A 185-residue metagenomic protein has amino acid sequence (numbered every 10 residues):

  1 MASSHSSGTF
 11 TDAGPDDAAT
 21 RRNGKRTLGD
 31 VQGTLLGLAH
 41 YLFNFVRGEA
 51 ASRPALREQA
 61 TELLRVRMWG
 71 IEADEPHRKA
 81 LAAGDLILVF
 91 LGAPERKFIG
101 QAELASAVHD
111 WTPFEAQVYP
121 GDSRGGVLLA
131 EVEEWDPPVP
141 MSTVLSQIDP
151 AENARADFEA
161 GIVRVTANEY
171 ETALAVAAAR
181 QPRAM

Functional and structural regions predicted by a protein language model:
S3, F10, G14-D16, T20-A83 (+4 more regions): Compositionally biased, charged N-terminal/linker segments
K97-A167: Aromatic- and Lys/Arg-enriched surface recognition patch
